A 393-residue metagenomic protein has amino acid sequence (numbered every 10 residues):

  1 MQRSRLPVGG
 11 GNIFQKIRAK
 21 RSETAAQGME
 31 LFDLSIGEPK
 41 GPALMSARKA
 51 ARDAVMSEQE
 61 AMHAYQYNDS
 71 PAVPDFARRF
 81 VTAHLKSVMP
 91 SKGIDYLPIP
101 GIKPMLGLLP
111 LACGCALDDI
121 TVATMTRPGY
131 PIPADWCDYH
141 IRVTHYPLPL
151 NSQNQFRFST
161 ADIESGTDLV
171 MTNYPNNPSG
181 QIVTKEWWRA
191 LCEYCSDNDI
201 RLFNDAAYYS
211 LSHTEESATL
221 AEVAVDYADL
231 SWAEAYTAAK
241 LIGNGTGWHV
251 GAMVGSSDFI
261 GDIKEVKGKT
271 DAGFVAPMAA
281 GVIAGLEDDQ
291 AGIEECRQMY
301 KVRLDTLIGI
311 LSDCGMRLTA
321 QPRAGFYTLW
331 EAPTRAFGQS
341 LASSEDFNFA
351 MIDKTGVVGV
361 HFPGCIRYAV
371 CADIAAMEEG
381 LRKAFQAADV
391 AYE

Functional and structural regions predicted by a protein language model:
R3-G101, E287, A391-E393: N-terminal small-domain helix-loop-helix segment of the aminotransferase-like
I17, L34, A51, F80 (+11 more regions): Generic structural signal for small/hydrophobic residues in well-ordered secondary structure, especially within
Q27, H140, D197-N198, C314 (+2 more regions): Helix C-cap/helix->beta junction micro-motif
L31, T144-H145, L202, L318 (+1 more regions): Hydrophobic beta-strand scaffold residues
A51, V225-K301, D305-L311: Conserved core segment of the aminotransferase class I/II
A61-D197, Y209-Y227: Conserved core of the PLP fold type I
M89-P90, S340-A342, F349-E393: PLP-dependent enzyme catalytic core of the Aspartate aminotransferase-like
Q298-I308, L318-R335, P363-C365: Conserved glycine-rich beta-strand-loop-beta hairpin in the small C-terminal domain of fold type I
